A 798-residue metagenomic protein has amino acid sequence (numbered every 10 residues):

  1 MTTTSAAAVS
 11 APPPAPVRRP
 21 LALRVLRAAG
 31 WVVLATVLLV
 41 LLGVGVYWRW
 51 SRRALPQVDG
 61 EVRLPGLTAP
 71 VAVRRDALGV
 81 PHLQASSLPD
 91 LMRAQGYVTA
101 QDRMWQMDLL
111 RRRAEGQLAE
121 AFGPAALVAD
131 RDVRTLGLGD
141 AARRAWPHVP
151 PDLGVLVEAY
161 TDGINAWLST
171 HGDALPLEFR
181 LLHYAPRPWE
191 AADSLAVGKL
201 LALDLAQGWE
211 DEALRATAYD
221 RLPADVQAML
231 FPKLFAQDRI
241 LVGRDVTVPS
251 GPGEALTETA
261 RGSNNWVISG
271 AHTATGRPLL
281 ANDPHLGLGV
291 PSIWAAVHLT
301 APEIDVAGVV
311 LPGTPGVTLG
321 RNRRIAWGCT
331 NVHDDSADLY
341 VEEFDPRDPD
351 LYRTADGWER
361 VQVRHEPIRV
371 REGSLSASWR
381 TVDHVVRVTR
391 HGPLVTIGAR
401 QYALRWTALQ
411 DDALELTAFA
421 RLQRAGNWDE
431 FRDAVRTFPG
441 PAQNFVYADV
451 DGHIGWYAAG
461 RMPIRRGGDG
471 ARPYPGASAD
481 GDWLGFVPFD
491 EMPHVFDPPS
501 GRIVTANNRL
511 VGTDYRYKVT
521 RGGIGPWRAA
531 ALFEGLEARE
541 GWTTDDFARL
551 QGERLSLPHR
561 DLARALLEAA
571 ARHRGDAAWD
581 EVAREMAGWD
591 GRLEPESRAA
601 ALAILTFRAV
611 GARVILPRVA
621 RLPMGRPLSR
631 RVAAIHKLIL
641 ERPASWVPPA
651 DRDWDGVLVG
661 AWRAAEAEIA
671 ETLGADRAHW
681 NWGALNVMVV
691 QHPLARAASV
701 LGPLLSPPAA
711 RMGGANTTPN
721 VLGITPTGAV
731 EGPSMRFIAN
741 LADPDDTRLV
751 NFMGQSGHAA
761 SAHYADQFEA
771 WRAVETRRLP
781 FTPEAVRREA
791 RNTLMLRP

Functional and structural regions predicted by a protein language model:
M1-V25: N-terminal Lys/Arg-rich, disordered targeting/topogenic segments
P16-R63: N-terminal type II signal-anchor transmembrane helix that functions as the membrane-insertion/stop-transfer segment
G45-P291, G308, P312, G316 (+2 more regions): Substrate-recognition/specificity elements adjacent to catalytic centers across diverse enzyme folds
D90-F122, G328-D383, D480-A529, E534 (+1 more regions): Gly/Pro-rich active-site capping loops and adjacent beta-alpha segments that organize cofactor/substrate pockets
L91-Q95, D132, A141-G154, R405-W406 (+5 more regions): Second-shell loop/turn segments in exported
A260, L299-G316, G320-I325, C329-A479: Glycine- and hydrophobic-rich flexible loops that cap the catalytic core of alpha/beta enzyme folds
G440-R539, R592-P595, A603-I615: Hydrophobic alpha-helical segments
K518, G522-G575, G660-P798: Terminal end segments
